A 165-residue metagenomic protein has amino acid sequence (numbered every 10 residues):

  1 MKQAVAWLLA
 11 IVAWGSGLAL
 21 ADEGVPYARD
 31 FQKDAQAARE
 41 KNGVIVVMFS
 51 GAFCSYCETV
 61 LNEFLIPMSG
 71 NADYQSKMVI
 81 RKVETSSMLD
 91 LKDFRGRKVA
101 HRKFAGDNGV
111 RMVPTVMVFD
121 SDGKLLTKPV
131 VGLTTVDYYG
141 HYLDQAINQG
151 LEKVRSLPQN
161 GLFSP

Functional and structural regions predicted by a protein language model:
M1-A4: Positively charged n-region of N-terminal signal peptides that target proteins for export
A6-S16: Bacterial N-terminal signal peptides
S16-D22: Sec/Tat signal peptide C-region and signal peptidase I cleavage site
Y27, G70-V99: Thiol-based oxidoreductase modules, predominantly thioredoxin-like and allied folds used for disulfide exchange
Y27-V44: A short beta-strand-turn-helix
E40-C54: Short active-site neighborhood of thiol/selenol oxidoreductases, capturing the structured segment around
E58-D73: Typically the conserved alpha-helix immediately C-terminal to a functionally engaged Cys/Sec in thioredoxin-like
I66, K103-E152: Non-catalytic, surface beta->alpha helical segment in thiol-disulfide oxidoreductase systems
